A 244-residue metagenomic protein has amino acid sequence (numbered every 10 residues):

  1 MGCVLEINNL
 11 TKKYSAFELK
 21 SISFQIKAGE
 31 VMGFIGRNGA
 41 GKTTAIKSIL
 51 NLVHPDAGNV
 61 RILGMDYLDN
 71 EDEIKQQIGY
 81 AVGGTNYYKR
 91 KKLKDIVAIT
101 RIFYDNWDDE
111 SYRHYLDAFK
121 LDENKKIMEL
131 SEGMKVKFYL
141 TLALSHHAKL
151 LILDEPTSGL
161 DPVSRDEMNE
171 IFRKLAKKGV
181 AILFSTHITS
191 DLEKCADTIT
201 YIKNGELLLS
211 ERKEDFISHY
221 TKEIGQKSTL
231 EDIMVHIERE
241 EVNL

Functional and structural regions predicted by a protein language model:
I7-L10, F17-K27, F34, G58: Conserved beta-strand
R37-G41: Walker A (P-loop) phosphate-binding loop of ABC-type ATPase nucleotide-binding domains
G58-D66, E73-I74: Conserved ABC transporter NBD signature motif
Q76, V82-F138: ABC-family P-loop ATPase nucleotide-binding domains
L151-E155: Catalytic Walker B motif of ABC-type/P-loop ATPase nucleotide-binding domains
P162-S164: Helix N-cap at the start of a conserved alpha-helix in ABC-type nucleotide-binding domains
